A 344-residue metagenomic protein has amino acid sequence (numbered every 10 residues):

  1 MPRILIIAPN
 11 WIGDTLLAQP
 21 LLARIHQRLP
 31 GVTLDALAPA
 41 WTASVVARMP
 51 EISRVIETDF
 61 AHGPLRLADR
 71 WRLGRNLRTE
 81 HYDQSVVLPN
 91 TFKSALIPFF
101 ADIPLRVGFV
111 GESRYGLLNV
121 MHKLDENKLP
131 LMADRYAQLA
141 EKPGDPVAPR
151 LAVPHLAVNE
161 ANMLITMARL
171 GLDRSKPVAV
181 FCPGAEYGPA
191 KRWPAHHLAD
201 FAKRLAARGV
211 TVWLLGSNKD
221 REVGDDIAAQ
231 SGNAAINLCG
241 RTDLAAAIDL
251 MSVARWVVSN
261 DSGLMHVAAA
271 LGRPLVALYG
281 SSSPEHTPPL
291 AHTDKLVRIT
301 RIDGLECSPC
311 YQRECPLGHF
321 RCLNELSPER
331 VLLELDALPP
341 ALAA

Functional and structural regions predicted by a protein language model:
M1-A344: Catalytic machinery of carbohydrate-active enzymes, primarily nucleotide-sugar-dependent glycosyltransferases
